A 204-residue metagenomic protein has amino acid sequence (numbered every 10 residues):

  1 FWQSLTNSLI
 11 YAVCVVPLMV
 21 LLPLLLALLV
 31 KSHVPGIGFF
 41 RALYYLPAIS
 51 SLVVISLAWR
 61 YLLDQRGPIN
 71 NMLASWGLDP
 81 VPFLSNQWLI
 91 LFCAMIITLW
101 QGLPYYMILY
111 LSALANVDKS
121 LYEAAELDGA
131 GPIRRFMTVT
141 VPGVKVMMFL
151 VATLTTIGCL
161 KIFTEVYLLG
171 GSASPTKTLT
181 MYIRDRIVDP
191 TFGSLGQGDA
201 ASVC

Functional and structural regions predicted by a protein language model:
F1-C204: A structural signal for multi-pass alpha-helical bundles of membrane permease subunits that mediate small-molecule
